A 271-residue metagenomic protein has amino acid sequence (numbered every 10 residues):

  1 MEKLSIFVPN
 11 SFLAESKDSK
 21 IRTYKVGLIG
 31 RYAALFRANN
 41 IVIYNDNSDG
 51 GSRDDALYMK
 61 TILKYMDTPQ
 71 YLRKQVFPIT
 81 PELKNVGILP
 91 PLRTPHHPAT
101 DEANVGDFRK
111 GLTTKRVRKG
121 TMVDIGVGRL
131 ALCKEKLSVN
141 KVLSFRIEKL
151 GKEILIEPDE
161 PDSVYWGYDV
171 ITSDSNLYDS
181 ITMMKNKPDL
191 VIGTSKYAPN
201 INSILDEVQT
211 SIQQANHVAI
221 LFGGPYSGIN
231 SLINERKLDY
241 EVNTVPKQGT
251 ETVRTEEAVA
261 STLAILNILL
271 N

Functional and structural regions predicted by a protein language model:
M1-N271: Post-transcriptional modification and biogenesis factors for structured RNAs of the translation apparatus
